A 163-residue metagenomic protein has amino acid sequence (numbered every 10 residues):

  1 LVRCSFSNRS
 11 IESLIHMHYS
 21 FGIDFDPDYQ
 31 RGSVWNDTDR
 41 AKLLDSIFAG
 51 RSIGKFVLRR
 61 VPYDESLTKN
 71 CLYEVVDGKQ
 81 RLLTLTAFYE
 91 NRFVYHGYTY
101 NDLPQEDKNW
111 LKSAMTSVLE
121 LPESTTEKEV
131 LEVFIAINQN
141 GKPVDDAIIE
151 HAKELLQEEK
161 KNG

Functional and structural regions predicted by a protein language model:
L1-S13, Y19, I23-D37, A41-G163: Basic- and aromatic-enriched surface patches that contact anionic nucleotides/nucleic acids
